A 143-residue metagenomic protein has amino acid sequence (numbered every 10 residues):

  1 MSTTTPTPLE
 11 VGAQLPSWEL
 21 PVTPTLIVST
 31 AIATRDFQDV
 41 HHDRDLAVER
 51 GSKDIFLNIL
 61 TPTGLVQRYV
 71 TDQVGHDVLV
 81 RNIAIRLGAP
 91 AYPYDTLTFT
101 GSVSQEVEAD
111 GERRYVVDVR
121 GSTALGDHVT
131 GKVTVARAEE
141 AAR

Functional and structural regions predicted by a protein language model:
M1-L15, A91-R143: HotDog/MaoC-like acyl-thioester-processing domains
S2-L79, A142-R143: Hot-dog-fold acyl-thioester-processing enzymes
V22, L87, V135-R137: Hydrophobic residues in beta-strands and at strand termini
V70-F99: Mid-chain, well-packed structural core segment of small domains
